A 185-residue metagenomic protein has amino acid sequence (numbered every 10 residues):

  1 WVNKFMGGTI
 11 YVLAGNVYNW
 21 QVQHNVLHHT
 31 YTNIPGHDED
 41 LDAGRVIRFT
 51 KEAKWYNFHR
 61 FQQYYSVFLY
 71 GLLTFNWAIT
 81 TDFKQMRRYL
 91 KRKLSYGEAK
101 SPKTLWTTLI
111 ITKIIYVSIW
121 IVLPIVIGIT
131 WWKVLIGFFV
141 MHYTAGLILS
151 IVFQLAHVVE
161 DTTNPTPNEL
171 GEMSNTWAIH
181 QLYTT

Functional and structural regions predicted by a protein language model:
W1-E98, E169-T185: Membrane-embedded catalytic scaffold of the fatty acid hydroxylase/desaturase
Y11-V12, Q63-F75, K100-V152: Alpha-helical bilayer-embedded segments of polytopic membrane proteins, i.e., transmembrane/intramembrane helices
N16, A78, D82, L90 (+2 more regions): Transmembrane helix-loop junctions in multipass membrane proteins, especially transporters and channels
F138-T185: Membrane-interfacial segments at transmembrane helix termini in multi-pass membrane proteins
